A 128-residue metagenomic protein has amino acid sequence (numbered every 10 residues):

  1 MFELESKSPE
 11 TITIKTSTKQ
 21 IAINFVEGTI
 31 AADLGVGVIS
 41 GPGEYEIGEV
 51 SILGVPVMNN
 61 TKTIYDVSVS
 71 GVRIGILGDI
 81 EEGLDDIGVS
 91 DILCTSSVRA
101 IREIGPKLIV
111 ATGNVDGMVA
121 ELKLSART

Functional and structural regions predicted by a protein language model:
M1-G88, I92, R99, A120-T128: Core dinuclear metal-dependent hydrolase active-site scaffold
V89-G117: Proline-aspartate-enriched helix->loop->beta-strand connector
